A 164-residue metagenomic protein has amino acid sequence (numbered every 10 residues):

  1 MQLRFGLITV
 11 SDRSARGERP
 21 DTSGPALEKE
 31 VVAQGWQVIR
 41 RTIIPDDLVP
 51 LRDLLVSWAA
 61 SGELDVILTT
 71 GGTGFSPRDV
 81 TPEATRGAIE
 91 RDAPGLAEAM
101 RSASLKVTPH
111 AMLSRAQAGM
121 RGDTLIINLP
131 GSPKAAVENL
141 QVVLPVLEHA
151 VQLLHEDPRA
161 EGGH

Functional and structural regions predicted by a protein language model:
M1-H164: Non-catalytic beta/alpha edge segments that cap or flank active sites
